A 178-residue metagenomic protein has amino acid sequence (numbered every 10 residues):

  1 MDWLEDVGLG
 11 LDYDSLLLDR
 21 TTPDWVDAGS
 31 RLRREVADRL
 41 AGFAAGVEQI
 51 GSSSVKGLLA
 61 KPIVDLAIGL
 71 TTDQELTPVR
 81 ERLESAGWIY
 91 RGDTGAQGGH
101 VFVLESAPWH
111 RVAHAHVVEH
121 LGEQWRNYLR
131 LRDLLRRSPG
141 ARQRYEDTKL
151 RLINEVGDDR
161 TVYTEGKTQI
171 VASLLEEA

Functional and structural regions predicted by a protein language model:
M1-E48, A172: Helical scaffold of the NTase/Pol beta-like nucleotidyltransferase catalytic core
G8-Y13, G57-K61, R126: Short, flexible turn/loop "capping" segments at secondary-structure junctions
D14-L16, P62-L66, A113: Short amphipathic alpha-helical segments
L17-P23, I68-G69, L131-L135: Short histidine-centered catalytic/ligand-binding loop motif
E35-E75: Active-site nucleotide-donor binding segment shared across nucleotidyl transfer reactions
P78-G87: Short amphipathic alpha-helices in soluble, non-transmembrane regions that often serve as interface/regulatory elements
W88-G122: Conserved catalytic core of two-metal-ion nucleotidyltransferases
E123-A178: Catalytic cores of NTP-dependent nucleotidyl/adenyl transfer enzymes across multiple folds
